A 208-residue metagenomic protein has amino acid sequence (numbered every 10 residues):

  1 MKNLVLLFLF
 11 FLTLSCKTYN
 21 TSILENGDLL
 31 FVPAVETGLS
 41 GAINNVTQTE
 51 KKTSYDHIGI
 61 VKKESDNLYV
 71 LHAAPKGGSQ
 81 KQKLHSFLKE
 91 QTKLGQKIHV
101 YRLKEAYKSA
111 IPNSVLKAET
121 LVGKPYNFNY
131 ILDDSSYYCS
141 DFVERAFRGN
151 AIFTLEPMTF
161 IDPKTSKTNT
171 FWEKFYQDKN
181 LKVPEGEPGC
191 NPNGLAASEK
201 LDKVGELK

Functional and structural regions predicted by a protein language model:
M1-L4: Positively charged n-region of N-terminal signal peptides that target proteins for export
L14-S15: C-terminal motif of bacterial Sec signal peptides marking the signal peptidase cleavage site
V35-R102, Y126-D134: Glycine-rich catalytic cores of cysteine/serine-nucleophile enzymes that process amide/ester linkages in cell-envelope
G95-T159: Active-site nucleophile-His-acid catalytic modules used for acyl/amide transfer and hydrolysis across diverse enzymes
Y130, D134-K208: Activation targets extended, charge/polar-rich intrinsically disordered C-terminal tails
